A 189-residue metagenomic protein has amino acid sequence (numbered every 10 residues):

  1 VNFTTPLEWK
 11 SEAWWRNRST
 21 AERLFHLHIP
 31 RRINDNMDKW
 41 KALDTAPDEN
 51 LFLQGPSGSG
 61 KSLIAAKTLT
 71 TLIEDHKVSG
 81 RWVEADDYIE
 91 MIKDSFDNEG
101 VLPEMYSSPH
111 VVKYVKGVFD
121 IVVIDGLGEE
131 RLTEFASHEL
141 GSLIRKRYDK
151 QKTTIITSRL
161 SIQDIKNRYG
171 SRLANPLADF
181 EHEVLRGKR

Functional and structural regions predicted by a protein language model:
V1-L43, E181-E183: A short, basic N-terminal segment
W40, Y114-V115, P176-L177: A generic structural signal for nonpolar/aromatic side chains embedded in well-ordered alpha-helices
D48-A66: Walker A/P-loop nucleotide-binding motif
F52-Q54, G80-E84, I156: A structural signal for short, well-ordered beta-strand segments and their strand-loop junctions that often border
L69-T70, E74, Y88-M91, S95 (+1 more regions): Replace "adjacent to P-loop NTPase cores in ATP/GTP-dependent enzymes" with "adjacent to NTP-binding cores
I73-V118: Short glycine-rich substrate-engagement loop in P-loop NTPases that contacts/grips substrate
S79, V118-I121, K150-I156: Loop/turn-to-beta-strand initiation segments
